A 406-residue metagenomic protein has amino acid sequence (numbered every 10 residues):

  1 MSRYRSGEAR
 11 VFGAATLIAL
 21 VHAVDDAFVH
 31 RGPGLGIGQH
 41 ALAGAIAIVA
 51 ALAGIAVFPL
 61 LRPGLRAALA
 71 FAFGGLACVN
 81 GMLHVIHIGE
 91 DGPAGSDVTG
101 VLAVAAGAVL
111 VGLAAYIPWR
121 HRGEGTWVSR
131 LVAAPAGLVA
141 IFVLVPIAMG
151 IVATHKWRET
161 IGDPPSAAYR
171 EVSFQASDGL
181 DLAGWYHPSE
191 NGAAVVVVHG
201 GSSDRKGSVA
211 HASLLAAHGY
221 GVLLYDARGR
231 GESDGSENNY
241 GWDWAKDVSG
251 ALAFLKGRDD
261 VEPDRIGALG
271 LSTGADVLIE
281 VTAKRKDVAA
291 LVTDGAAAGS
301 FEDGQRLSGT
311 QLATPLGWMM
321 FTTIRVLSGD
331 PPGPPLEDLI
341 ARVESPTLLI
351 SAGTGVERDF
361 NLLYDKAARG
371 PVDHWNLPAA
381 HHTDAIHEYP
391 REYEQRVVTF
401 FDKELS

Functional and structural regions predicted by a protein language model:
S129-Q175: An N-terminal hydrophobic leader/cap segment in hydrolases
A153, E280-G329, L339, D359 (+2 more regions): Hydrolase active-site cap/lid region
G192-G200: Short beta-strand element of the alpha/beta-hydrolase
G201-L214, A227, D234, F360: The serine-hydrolase catalytic nucleophile loop
G207, N238-D259: Alpha/beta-hydrolase active-site loop
D260-S272: Alpha/beta-hydrolase fold nucleophile elbow
R342-E344, L348-S351: Short beta-strand/loop motif that positions the catalytic acidic residue of the alpha/beta-hydrolase fold
A380-E394: Catalytic histidine-centered segment of alpha/beta-hydrolase-like enzymes
